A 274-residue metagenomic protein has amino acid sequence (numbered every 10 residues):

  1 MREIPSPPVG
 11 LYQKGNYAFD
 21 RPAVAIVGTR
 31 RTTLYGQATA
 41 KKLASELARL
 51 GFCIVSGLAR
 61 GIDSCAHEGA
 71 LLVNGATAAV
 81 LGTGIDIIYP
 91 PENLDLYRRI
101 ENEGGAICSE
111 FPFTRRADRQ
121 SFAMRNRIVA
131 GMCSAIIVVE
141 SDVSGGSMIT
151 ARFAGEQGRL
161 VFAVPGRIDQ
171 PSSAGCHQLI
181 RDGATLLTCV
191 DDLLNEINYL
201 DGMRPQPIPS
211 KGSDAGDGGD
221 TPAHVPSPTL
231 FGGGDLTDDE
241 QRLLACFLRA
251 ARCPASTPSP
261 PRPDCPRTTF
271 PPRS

Functional and structural regions predicted by a protein language model:
M1-S274: Glycine-biased, small-residue-rich flexible motifs in mid-sequence functional cores and linkers
